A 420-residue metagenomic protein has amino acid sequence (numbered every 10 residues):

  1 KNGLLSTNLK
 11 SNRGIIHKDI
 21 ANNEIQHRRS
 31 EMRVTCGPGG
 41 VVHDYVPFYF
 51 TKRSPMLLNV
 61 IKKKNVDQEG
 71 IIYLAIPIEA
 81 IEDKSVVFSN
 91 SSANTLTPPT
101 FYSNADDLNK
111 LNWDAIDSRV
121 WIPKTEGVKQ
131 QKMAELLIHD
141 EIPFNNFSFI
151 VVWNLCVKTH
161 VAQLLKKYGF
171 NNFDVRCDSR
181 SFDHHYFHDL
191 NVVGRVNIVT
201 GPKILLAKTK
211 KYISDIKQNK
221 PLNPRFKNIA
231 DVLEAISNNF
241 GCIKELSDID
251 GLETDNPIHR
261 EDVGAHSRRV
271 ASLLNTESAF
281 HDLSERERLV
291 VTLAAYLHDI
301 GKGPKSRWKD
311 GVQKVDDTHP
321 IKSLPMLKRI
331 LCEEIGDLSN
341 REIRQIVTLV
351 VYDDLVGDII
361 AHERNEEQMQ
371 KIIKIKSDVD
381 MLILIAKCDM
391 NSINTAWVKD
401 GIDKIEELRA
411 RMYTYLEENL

Functional and structural regions predicted by a protein language model:
K1-P47, P55-K220: Active-site-proximal loop/hinge segments that shape catalytic or ion-binding/gating pockets
F48, H259-V270, D316-S323: Phosphate/oxyanion-binding active-site loops and adjacent basic polyanion-contact surfaces
V60, S85-V87, A162-Q163, R307 (+2 more regions): Short conserved micro-motifs at the rims of enzyme active sites and ligand-binding pockets
L205-K309: Acidic/His-rich, divalent-metal-binding segments that scaffold phosphate/diphosphate chemistry
R260, G264, Q313, V398 (+1 more regions): Conserved phosphate/pyrophosphate-binding and hydrolysis machinery centered on Walker-type P-loop NTPases, extending
S284-I393: Divalent metal-dependent catalytic cores for phosphoryl transfer on phosphate-bearing substrates
L382-A386, M390-L420: Charged substrate- and nucleic-acid-binding regions of tRNA-handling and nucleotidyl-transfer enzymes, centered on
